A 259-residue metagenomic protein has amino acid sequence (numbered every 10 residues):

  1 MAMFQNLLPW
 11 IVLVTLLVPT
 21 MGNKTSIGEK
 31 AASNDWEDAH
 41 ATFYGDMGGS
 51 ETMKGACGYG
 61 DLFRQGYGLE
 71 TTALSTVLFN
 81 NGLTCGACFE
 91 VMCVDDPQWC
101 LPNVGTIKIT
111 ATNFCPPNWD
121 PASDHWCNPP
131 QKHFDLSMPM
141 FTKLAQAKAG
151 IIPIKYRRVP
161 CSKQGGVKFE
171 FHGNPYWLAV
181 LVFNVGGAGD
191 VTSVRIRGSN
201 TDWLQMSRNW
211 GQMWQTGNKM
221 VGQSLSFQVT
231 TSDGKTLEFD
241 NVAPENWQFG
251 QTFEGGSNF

Functional and structural regions predicted by a protein language model:
A2-F259: Folded extracytoplasmic luminal domains of secretory or organellar precursors
